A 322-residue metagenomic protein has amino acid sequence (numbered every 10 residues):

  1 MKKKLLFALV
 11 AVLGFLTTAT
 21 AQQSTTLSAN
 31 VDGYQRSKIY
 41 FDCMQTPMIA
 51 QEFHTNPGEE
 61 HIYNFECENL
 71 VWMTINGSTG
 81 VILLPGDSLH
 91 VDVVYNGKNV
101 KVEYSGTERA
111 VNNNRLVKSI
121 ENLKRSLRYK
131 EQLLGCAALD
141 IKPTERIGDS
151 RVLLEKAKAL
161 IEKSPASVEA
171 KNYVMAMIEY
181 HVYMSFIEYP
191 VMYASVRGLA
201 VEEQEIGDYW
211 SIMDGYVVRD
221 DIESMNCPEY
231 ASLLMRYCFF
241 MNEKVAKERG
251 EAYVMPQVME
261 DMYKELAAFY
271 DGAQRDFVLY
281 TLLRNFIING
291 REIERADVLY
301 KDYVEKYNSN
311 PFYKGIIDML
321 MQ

Functional and structural regions predicted by a protein language model:
M1-T26: Bacterial Sec-dependent N-terminal signal peptides
F15, A19, F41-C43, M192-V196 (+1 more regions): General "foldedness" signal
T17, P57-H61, Y300-V304: Aromatic-residue hotspot detector
Q22-V168: A non-transmembrane, solvent-exposed segment enriched in polar/low-complexity residues
N99-Q322: Oxidative protein folding and maturation machinery
